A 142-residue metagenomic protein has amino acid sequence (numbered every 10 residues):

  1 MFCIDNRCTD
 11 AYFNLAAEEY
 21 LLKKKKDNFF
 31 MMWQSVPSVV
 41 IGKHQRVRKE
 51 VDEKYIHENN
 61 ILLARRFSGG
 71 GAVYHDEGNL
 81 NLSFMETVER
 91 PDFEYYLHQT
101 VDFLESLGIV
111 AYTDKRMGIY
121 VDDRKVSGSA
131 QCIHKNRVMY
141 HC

Functional and structural regions predicted by a protein language model:
M1-E50, Q131: Active-site loop/lid in soluble adenylation, ligation, and acyl-transfer enzymes
C3-I4, L63, G108-Y112: Short secondary-structure junctions
F30-Q34, V73, V110-T113: Short beta-strand
Q34-P37, K43-V47, F67-G69, N79 (+1 more regions): Short glycine-rich, polar/acidic loop-and-turn segments at beta strand-coil junctions
K43-R65: Short, His- and charge-rich active-site/binding loops that engage polyanionic ligands
H57-L82: A glycine-rich, hydrophobic loop/mini-helix early in the fold
E77-C142: Catalytic beta-strand/loop module used to bind and position nucleotide/cofactor moieties in cofactor-attachment
